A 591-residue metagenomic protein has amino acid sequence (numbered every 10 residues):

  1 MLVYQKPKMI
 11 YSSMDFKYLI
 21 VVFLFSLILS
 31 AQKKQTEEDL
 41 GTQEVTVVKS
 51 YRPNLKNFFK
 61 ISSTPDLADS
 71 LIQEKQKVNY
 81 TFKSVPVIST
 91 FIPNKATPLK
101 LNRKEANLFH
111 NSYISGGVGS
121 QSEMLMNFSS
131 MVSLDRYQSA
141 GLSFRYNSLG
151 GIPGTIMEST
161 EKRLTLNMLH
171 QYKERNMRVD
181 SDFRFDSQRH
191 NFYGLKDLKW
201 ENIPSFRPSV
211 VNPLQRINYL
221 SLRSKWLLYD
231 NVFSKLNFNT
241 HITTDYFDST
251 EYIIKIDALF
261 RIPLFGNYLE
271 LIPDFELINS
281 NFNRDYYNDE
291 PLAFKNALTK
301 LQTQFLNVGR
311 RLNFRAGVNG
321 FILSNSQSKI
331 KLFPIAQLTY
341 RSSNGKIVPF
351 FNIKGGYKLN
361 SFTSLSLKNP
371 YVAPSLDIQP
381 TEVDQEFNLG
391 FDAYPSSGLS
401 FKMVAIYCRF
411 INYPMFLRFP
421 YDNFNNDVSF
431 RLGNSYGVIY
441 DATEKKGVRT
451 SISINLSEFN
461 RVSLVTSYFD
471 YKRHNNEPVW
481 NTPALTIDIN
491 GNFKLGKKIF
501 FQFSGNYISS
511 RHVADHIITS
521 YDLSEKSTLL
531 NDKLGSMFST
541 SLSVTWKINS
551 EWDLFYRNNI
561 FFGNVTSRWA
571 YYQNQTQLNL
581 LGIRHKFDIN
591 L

Functional and structural regions predicted by a protein language model:
M1-Q35, G491, R557, Q577 (+1 more regions): Bacterial Sec-dependent N-terminal signal peptides
A31-K104: N-terminal periplasmic/intermembrane-space "pro-region" immediately following the signal or transit peptide
N94-P98, E105-I114, V118-G154, E158-L166: Outer-membrane beta-barrel translocator/receptor signature
F109, I114-G117, R311-G317, F321-L591: Exposed, low-structure sequence patches enriched in small/polar residues
M126-Q138, K162-E174, N218-Y229, I254-G266 (+7 more regions): Feature captures outer-membrane beta-barrel proteins of Gram-negative bacteria and organelles
M131-G154, E270-D274, I278, L292-L323 (+1 more regions): Surface-exposed extracellular loop regions of Gram-negative outer-membrane beta-barrel proteins
L149-E161, T165, D180-I253: Flexible loop and strand-edge segments within Gram-negative outer membrane beta-barrel domains
S209-K225, N239-R310: Outer-membrane beta-barrel transmembrane domain signature of Gram-negative proteins, especially the mid-to-C-terminal
